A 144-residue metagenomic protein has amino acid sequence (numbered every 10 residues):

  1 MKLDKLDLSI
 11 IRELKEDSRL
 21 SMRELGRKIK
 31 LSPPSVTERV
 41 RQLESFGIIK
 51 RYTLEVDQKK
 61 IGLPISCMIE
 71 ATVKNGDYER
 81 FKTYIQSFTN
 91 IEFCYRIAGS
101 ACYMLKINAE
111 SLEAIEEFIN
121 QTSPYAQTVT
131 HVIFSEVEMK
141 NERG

Functional and structural regions predicted by a protein language model:
M1-G144: A compositional/biophysical signature of low hydrophobicity enriched in polar/charged and small residues
